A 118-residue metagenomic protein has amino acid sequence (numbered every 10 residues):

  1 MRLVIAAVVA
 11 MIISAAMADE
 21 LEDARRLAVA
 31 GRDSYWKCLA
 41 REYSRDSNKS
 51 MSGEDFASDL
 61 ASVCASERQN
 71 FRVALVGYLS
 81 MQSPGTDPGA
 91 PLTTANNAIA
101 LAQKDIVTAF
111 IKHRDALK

Functional and structural regions predicted by a protein language model:
M1-V4: Positively charged n-region of N-terminal signal peptides that target proteins for export
A6-I12: Bacterial N-terminal signal peptides
M11, Y43-S44, L79, K118: Amphipathic alpha-helical interaction segments
I12-A18: N-terminal signal peptide c-region/cleavage motif recognized by signal peptidases
D19-R26: Intrinsic-disorder/low-complexity detector
R26-A74: Short N-proximal segments of mature Sec-exported proteins
E54-K118: Compact alpha-helical subdomains of small soluble proteins
